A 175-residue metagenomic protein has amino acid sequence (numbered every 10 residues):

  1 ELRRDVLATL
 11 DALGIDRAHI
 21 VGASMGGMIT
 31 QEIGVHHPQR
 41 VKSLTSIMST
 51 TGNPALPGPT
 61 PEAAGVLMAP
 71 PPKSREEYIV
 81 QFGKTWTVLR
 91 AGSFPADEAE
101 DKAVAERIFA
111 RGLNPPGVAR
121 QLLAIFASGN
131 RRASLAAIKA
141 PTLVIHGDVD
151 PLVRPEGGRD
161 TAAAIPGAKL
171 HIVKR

Functional and structural regions predicted by a protein language model:
L2-A18: Conserved acidic catalytic loop of the alpha/beta-hydrolase fold
A18, G22-S24, G147: Conserved alpha/beta-hydrolase "nucleophile elbow" surrounding the catalytic nucleophile
H19, K42-T45, A136: Residue in the alpha/beta-hydrolase core beta-strand immediately N-terminal to the catalytic nucleophile
S24-I29, H37: Active-site loop->helix "elbow" adjoining a glycine-rich segment at hydrolase catalytic centers
V35, K42-K73, G117: Flexible "cap/lid" loop of the alpha/beta hydrolase fold
P61-A133, A137, D160: Alpha/beta-hydrolase
I138, V144-H146, D150: Short beta-strand/loop motif that positions the catalytic acidic residue of the alpha/beta-hydrolase fold
P151-G157: Conserved alpha/beta-hydrolase "acid-adjacent" motif
